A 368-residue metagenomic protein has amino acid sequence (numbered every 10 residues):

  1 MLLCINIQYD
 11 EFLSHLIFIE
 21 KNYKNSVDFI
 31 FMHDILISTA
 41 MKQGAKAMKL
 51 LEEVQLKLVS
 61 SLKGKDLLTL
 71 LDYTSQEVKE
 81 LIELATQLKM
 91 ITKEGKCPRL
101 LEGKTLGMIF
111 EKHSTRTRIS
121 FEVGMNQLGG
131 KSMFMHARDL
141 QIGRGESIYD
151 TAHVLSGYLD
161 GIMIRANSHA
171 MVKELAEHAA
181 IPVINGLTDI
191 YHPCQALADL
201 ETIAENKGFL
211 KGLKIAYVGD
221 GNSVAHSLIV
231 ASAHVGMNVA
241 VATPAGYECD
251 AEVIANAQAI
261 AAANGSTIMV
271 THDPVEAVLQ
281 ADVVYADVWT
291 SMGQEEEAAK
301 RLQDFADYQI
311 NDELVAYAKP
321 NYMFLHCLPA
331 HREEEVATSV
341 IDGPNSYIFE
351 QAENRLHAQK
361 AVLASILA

Functional and structural regions predicted by a protein language model:
N6-E11, H15, K24, D28-S38: Short, positively charged and aromatic/hydrophobic N-terminal segments
A47-I119, V123: Positively charged, low-complexity intrinsically disordered leader regions
K93-G95, R99-A204, R332: Phosphate/diphosphate ligand-binding glycine-rich loop within oxidoreductases
E111-V123, K207-Y285: Glycine-rich phosphate/diphosphate-binding loop of Rossmann-like nucleotide-binding domains
L128, Y158, H178-A179, V235 (+2 more regions): Short, structured coil segments at secondary-structure junctions
A259-S339: Rossmann-like adenosine-cofactor binding region
N321-Y322, L328-A368: Adenosine-phosphate binding glycine-rich loop
